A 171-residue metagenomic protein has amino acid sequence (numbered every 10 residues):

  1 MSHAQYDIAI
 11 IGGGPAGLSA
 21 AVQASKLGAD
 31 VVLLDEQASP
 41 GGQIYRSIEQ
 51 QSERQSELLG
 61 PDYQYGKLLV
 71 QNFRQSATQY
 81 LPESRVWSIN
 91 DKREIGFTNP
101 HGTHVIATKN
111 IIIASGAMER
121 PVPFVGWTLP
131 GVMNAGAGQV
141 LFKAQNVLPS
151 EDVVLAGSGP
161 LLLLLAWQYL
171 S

Functional and structural regions predicted by a protein language model:
M1-I11, Y65-D152: FAD-binding core/adjacent interface of flavoenzyme oxidoreductases
Y6-L68, L148-S171: Beta1-alpha1 glycine-rich phosphate/pyrophosphate-binding loop at the start of Rossmann-like nucleotide-binding domains
